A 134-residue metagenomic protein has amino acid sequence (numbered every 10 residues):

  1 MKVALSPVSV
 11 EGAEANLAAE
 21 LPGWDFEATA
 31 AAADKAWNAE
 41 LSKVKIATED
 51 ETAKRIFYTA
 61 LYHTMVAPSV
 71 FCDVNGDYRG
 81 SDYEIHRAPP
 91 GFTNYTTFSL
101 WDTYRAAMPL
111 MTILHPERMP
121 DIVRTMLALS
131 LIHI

Functional and structural regions predicted by a protein language model:
M1-T48: Extended acidic/polar, glycine-enriched regions that form or flank non-catalytic beta-rich accessory modules
V3-L5, N75, L110, I122-V123: Glycine-rich, histidine-containing beta strand-loop boundary motifs that form or position
E20-W24, G80, E84-I85, G91-S99 (+2 more regions): Terminal-proximal segments
A32, A36, T52-T59, R105 (+2 more regions): Extracytoplasmic/secreted proteins, especially bacterial periplasmic and envelope-associated proteins
A47-N94: Conserved oxyanion/phosphate-binding beta-strand-loop segments in alpha/beta enzyme cores
T59-C72, T96-P120: Alpha-helical support elements that line or immediately flank enzyme active sites and cofactor-binding pockets
M126-S130: Primarily short, surface-exposed interaction patches in extracytoplasmic proteins
I132-I134: Conserved small/polar residues in nucleotide/adenosyl-binding loops
